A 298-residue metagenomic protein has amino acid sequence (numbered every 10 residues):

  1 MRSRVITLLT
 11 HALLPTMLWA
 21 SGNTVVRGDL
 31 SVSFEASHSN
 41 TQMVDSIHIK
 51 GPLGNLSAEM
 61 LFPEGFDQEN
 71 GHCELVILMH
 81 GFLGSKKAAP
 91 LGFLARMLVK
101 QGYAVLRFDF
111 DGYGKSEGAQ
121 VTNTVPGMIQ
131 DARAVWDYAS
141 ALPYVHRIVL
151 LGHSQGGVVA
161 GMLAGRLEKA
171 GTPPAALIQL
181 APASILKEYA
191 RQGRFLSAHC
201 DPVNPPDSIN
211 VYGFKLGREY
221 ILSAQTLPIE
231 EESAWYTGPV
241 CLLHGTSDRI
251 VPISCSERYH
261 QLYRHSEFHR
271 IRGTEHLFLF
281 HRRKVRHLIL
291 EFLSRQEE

Functional and structural regions predicted by a protein language model:
V25-E69: N-terminal cap/lid segment of alpha/beta-hydrolase-fold proteins
L56, V158, L163-G165, A170-R258 (+2 more regions): The alpha/beta-hydrolase serine catalytic core
G71-G81: Short beta-strand element of the alpha/beta-hydrolase
F82, D109-A119, A183, T274: Short beta-to-alpha linker loops that shape the active-site pocket of alpha/beta-hydrolase fold enzymes
L83-A95: The serine-hydrolase catalytic nucleophile loop
K86-K87, Y113-P143: Catalytic nucleophile-loop/oxyanion-hole region of alpha/beta-hydrolase and closely related hydrolase-like folds
A95-E117: Conserved alpha/beta-hydrolase
P143-S154: Alpha/beta-hydrolase fold nucleophile elbow
